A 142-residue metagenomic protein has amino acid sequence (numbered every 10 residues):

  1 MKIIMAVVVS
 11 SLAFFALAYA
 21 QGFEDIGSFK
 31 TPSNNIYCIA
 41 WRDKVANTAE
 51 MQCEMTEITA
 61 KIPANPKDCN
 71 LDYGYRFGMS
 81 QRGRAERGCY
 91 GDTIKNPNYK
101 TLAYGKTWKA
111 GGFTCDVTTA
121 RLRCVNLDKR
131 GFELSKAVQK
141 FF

Functional and structural regions predicted by a protein language model:
M1-I4: Positively charged n-region of N-terminal signal peptides that target proteins for export
A6-F15: Bacterial N-terminal signal peptides
F14, P32, N47, I62-P63 (+3 more regions): Processing junctions and N-termini across compartments
F15-G22: Sec/Tat signal peptide C-region and signal peptidase I cleavage site
D25-P63: N-terminal secretory signal peptides
E50-L102, L134-F142: A low-complexity, Ser/Thr/Gly/Pro-enriched, surface-exposed linker/loop concept that marks segments flanking
Y90-V125: Acidic, glycine-rich flexible loop segments
D116-F142: Extracellular glycan/ECM-engagement signal in secreted proteins
